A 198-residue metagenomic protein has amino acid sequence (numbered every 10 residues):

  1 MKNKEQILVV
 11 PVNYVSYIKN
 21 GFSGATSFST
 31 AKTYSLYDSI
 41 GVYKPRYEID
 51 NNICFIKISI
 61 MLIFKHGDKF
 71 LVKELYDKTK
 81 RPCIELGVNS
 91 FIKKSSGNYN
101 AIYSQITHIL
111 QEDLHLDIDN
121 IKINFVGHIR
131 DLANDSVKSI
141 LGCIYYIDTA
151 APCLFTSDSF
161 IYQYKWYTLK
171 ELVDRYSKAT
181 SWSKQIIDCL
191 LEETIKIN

Functional and structural regions predicted by a protein language model:
M1-V10, R46-Y47, K80-S95, F125-N198: Nudix hydrolase/Nudix homology domain
P11-I18: Short polar catalytic/cofactor-binding loops
Y14, H66, T149-A151: Non-catalytic surface loops within mature trypsin-like serine protease
I18, F70, A151-F155: Residue-level signal for secondary-structure boundary sites
N20-G67: Acidic, metal-coordinating catalytic segment for phosphate/diphosphate chemistry, firing primarily on the Nudix
M61-I63, K69-L71, G142-I144: Residues embedded in well-ordered beta-strands
K69-L116: Conserved Nudix-box catalytic region and its N-terminal flanking loop in Nudix hydrolases and closely related
D117-G127: A short coil-to-beta-strand element that immediately follows conserved catalytic motifs
